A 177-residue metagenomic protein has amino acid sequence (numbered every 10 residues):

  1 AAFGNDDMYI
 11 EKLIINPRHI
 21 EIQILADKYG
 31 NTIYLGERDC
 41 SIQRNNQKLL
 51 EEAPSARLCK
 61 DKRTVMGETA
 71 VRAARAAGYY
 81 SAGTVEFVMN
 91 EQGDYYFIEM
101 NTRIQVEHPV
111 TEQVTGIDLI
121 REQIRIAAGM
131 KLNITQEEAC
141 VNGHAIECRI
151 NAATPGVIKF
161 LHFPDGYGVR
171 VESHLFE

Functional and structural regions predicted by a protein language model:
A1-E177: ATP-dependent carboxylate activation and anion-phosphoryl transfer catalytic cores that bind Mg-ATP to form
